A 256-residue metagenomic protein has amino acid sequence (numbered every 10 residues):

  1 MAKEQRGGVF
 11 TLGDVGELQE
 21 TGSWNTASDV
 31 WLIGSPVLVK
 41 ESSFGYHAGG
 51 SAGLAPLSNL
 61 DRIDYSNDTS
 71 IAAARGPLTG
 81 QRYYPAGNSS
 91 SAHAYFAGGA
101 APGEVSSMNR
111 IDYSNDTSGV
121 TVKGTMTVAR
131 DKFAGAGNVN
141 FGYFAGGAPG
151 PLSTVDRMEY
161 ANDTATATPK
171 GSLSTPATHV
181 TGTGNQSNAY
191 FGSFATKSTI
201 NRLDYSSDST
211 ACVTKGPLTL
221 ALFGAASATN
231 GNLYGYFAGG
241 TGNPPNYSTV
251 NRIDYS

Functional and structural regions predicted by a protein language model:
M1-S256: Polar, enzyme-active/binding microenvironments
